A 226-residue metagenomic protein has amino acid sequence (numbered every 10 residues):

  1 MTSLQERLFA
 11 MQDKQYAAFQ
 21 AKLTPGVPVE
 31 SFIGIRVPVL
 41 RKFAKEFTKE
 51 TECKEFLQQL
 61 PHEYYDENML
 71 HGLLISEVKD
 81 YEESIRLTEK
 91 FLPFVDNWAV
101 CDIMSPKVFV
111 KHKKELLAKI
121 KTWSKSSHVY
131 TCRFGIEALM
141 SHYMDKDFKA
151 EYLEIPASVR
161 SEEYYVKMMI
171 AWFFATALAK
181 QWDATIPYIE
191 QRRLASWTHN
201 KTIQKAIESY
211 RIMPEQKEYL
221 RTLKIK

Functional and structural regions predicted by a protein language model:
M1-K226: Alpha-helical scaffold domains
